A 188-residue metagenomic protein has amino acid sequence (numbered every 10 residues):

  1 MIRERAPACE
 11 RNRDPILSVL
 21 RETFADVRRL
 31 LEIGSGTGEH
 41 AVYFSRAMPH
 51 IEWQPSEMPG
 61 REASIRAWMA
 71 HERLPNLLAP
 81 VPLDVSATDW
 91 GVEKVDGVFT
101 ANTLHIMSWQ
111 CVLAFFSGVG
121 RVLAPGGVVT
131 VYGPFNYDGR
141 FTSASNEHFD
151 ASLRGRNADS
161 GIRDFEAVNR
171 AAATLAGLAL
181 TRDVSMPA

Functional and structural regions predicted by a protein language model:
M1-V27: Class I SAM-dependent methyltransferase Rossmann-like catalytic core, especially the SAM/SAH-binding loop
P7, A144-S145, A151-D164: Acceptor-substrate binding/catalytic loop of class I
D26-G36: Conserved class I S-adenosyl-L-methionine
L31, E39-T88: Class I SAM-dependent methyltransferase SAM/SAH-binding core
W90-V98: A short acidic, Gly/Pro-enriched loop at the edge of an enzyme's catalytic core that lines a small-molecule cofactor
M107-V119: A short, conserved alpha-helix within the catalytic core of class I
G126-F135: Conserved beta-strand signature within the Rossmann-like core of class I S-adenosyl-L-methionine
D159-A176: Short alpha-helix
